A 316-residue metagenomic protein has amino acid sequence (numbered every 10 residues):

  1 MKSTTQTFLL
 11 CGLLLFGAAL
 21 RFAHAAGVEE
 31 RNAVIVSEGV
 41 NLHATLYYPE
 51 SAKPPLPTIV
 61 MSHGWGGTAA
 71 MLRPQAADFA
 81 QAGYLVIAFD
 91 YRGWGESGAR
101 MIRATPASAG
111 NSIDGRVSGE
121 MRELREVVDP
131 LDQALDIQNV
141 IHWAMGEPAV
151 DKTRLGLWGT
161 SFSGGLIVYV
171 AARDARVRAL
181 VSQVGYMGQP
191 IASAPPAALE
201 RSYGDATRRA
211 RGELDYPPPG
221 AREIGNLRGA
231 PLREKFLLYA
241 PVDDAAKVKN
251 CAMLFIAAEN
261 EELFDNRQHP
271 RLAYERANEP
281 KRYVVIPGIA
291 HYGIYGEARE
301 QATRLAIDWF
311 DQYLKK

Functional and structural regions predicted by a protein language model:
A25-P54: N-terminal cap/lid segment of alpha/beta-hydrolase-fold proteins
W65-A77, Y91, Q268: The serine-hydrolase catalytic nucleophile loop
M71, A107-P148: Alpha/beta-hydrolase active-site loop
F79-R100, T105-V117: Conserved alpha/beta-hydrolase
D132-R209: Primarily recognizes the serine-hydrolase "nucleophile elbow" in alpha/beta-hydrolase and SGNH/GDSL folds
V248-K249, L254-A257: Short beta-strand/loop motif that positions the catalytic acidic residue of the alpha/beta-hydrolase fold
E262-H269: Conserved alpha/beta-hydrolase "acid-adjacent" motif
I289-E300: Catalytic histidine-centered segment of alpha/beta-hydrolase-like enzymes
